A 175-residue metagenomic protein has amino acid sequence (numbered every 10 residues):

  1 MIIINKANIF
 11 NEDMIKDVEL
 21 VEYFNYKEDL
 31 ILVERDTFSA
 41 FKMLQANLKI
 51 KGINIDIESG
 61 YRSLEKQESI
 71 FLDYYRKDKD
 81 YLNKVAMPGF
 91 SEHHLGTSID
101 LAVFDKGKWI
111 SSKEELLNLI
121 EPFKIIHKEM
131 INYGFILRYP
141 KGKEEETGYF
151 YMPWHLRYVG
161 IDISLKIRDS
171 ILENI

Functional and structural regions predicted by a protein language model:
M1-I175: Extracytoplasmic cell-surface/polysaccharide-interacting catalytic and binding patches
